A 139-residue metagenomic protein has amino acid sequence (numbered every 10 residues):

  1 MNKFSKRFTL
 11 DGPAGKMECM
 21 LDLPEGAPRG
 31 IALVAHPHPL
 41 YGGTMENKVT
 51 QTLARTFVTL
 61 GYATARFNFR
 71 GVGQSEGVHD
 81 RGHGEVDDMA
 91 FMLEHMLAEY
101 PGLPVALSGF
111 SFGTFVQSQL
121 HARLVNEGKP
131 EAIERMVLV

Functional and structural regions predicted by a protein language model:
M1-A27: N-terminal cap/lid segment of alpha/beta-hydrolase-fold proteins
E25-R66: Short, surface-exposed "cap/lid" segments of acyl-processing enzymes
V49, H79-Y100: Alpha/beta-hydrolase active-site loop
R70-R81: Glycine-rich "HGGG/HGxG" loop immediately N-terminal to the catalytic nucleophile of the alpha/beta-hydrolase
A106-G109, V139: Short beta-strand immediately N-terminal to the catalytic nucleophile in serine-hydrolase-like folds
G109-Q117: Gly/Ala-rich beta-loop-alpha elbow adjacent to hydrolase catalytic centers
Q119, R123: Active-site signature of alpha/beta-hydrolase-fold catalytic machinery across serine- and Asp/Cys-nucleophile hydrolases
G128-V139: A conserved short beta-strand
